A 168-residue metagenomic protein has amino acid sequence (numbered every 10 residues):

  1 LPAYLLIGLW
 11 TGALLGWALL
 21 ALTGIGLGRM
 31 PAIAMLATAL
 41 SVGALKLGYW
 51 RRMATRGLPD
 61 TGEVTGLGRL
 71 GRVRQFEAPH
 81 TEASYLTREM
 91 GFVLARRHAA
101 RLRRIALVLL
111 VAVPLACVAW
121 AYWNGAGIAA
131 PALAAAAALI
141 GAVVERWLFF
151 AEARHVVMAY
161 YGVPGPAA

Functional and structural regions predicted by a protein language model:
L1-A142: Long, contiguous internal "core" modules enriched in hydrophobic/ aromatic residues
A130-A168: C-terminal structured interaction module
